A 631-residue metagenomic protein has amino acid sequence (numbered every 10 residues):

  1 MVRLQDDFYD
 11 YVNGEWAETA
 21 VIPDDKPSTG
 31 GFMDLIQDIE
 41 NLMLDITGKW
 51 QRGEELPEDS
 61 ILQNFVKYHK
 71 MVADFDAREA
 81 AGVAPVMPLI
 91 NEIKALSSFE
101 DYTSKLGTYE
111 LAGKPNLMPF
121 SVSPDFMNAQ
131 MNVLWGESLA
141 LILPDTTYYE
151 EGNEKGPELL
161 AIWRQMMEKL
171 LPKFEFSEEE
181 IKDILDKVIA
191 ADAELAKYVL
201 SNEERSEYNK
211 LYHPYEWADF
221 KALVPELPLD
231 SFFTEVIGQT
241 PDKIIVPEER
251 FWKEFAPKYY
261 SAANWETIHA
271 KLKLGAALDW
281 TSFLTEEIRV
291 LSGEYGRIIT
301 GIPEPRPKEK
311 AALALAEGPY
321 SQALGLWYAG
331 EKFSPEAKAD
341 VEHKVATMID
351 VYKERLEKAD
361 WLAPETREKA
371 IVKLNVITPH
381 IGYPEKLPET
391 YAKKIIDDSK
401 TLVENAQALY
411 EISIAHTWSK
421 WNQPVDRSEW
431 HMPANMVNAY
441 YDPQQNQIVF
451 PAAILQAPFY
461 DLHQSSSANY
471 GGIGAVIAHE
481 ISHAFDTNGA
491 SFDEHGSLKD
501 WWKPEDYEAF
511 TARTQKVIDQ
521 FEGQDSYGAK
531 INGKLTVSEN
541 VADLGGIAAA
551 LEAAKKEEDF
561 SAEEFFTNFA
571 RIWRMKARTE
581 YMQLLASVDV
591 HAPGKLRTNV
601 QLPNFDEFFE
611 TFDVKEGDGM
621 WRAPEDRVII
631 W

Functional and structural regions predicted by a protein language model:
M1-E18, N153-P172, V537, L544-A550: Hydrophobic/aromatic-rich, well-ordered segments within soluble, folded domains that form packed cores
M1-L4, F126-N128, Y441-Q444, F560: Extracellular/periplasmic catalytic domains that process cell-envelope and extracellular macromolecules
R3-D7, Y11-A73: Active-site-surrounding "flap" and adjacent substrate/cofactor-binding loops of secreted or lumenal enzymes, prototyped
T19-P23, I36, S121-S123, D145-T147 (+4 more regions): Short, solvent-exposed loop/turn and secondary-structure capping segments
D25-T47, E179-Y198, N469-A475, A562-F569: Short secondary-structure subsegments characteristic of cysteine-rich extracellular domains
K26, P57-N64, S177-V188, E203-N209 (+3 more regions): Short, glycine/acidic-rich hinge or "gate" loops at secondary-structure transitions that mediate conformational
I36, L223-L227, I245-E249, R306 (+4 more regions): Intrinsically disordered, low-complexity linker/terminal regions across diverse proteins
G48-H343, T347: Noncatalytic, helix-rich "gating/capping" subdomain that lines the substrate-entry/channel surface of large enzyme
